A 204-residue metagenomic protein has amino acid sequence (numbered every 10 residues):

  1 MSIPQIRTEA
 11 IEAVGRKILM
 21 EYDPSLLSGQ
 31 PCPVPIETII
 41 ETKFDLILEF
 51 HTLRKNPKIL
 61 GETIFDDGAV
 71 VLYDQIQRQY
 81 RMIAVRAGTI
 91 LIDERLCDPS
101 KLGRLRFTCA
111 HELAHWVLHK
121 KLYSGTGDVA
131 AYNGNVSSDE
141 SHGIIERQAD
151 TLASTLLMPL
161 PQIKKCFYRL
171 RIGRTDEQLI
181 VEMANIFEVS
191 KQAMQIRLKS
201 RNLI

Functional and structural regions predicted by a protein language model:
M1-I204: Active-site hotspot residues in diverse enzymes, especially metal/ion-binding acidic/histidine motifs
